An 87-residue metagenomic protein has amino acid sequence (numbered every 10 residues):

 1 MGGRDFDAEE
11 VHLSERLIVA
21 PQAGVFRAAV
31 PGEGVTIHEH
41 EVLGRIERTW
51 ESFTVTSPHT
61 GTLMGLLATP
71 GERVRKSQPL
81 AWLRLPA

Functional and structural regions predicted by a protein language model:
M1-V42, S52-T54, T60: Acidic, low-complexity mobile loops and tails
V30, L67-A68: Exposed loop and linker-edge segments at protein-protein interfaces
I37-T54, R75-A87: Short hydrophobic beta/alpha edge segments that flank linear recognition/processing sites
